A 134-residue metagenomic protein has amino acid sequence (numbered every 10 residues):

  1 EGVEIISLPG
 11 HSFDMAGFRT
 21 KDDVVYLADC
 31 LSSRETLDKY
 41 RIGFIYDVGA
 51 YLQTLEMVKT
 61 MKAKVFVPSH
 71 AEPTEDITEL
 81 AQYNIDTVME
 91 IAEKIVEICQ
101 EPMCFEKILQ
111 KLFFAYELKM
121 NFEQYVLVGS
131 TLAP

Functional and structural regions predicted by a protein language model:
G2-A92: Metallo-beta-lactamase
K94-P134: C-terminal regulatory/interaction regions
